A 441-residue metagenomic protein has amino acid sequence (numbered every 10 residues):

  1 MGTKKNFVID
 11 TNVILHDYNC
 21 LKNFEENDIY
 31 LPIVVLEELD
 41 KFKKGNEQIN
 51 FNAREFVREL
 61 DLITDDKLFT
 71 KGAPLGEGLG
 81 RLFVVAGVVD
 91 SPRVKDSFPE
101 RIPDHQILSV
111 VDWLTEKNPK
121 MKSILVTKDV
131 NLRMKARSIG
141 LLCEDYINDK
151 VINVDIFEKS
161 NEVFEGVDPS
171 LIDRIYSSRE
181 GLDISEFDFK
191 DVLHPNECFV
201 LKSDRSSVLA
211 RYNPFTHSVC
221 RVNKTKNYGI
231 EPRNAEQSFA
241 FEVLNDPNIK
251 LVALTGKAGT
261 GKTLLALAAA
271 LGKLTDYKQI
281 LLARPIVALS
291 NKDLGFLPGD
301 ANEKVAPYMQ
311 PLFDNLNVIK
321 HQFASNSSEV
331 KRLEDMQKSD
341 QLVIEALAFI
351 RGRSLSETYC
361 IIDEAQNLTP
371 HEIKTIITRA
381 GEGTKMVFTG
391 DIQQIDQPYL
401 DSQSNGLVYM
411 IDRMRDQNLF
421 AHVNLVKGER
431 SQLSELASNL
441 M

Functional and structural regions predicted by a protein language model:
T3-I124, V130-N227: Active-site-proximal, substrate-binding regions of enzyme catalytic domains and RNA-binding/basic surfaces
H16-Y18, K338-I361, A365-T375: Conserved RecA-like ASCE ATPase "motif II neighborhood" in helicase/translocase motors
K41-P74, Q310-L312, V408-M441: Conserved coupling/interface region of RecA-like P-loop/ASCE motor cores
G229-N248: N-terminal pre-P-loop "Q-motif" helix
P247-A253, E357: Pre-Walker A (Motif I) flank of P-loop NTPase domains
L254-G256, A266: Hydrophobic anchor at the beta1->P-loop junction of P-loop NTPases
G259-G261: Conserved glycine(s) of the Walker
L264-R332, Q397-N418: Conserved P-loop
